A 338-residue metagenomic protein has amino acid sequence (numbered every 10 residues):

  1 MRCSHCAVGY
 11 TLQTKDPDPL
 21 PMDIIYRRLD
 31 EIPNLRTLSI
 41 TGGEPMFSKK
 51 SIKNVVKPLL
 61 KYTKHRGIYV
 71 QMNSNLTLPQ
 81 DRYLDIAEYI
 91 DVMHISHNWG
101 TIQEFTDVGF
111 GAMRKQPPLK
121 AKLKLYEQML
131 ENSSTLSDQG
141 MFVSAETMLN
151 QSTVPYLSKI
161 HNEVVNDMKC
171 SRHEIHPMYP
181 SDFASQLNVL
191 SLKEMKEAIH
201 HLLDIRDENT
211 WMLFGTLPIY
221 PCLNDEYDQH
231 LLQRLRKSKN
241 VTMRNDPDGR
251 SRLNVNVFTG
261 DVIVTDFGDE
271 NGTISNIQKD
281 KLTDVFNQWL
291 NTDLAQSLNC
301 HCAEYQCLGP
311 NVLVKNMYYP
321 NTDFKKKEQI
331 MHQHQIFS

Functional and structural regions predicted by a protein language model:
M1-M72, T77-D85, Y89: Conserved alpha-helical substructure of the radical SAM core
M1-Q13, D30, N34, D225-N240 (+4 more regions): N-terminal pre-core extensions flanking Radical SAM catalytic domains
C3, K49, Q80, E104 (+2 more regions): Activation segment
C3-C6, C222, C300-C302, C307: Disulfide-bonded cysteines in secreted/extracellular proteins and peptides
K15, D30, V92, N98-F258 (+2 more regions): Radical SAM enzyme [4Fe-4S]-AdoMet core and its adjacent flexible, acidic and glycine-rich loops/tails across
P33-L35, H65-Y69, E88-I90, G140-F142 (+2 more regions): A general structural motif
P45, T77-P79, L149, M178 (+1 more regions): Hydrophobic pocket-lining residues within nucleotide cofactor-binding pockets
D261-S338: Flexible mid-to-C-terminal extensions adjoining Fe-S/redox cofactors in radical SAM and related proteins
